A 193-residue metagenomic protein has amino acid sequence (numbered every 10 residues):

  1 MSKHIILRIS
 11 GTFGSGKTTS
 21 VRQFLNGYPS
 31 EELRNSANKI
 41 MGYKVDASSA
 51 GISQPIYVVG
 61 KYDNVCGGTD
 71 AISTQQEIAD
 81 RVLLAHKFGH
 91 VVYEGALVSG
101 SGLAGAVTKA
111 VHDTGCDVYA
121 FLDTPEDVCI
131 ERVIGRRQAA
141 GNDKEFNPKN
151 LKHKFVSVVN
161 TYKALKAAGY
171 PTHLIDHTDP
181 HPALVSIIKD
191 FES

Functional and structural regions predicted by a protein language model:
I9: Hydrophobic anchor at the beta1->P-loop junction of P-loop NTPases
T12: P-loop (Walker A) phosphate-binding loop of NTP-binding proteins
S15: ATP-binding Walker
T18-E32: A conserved segment at the C-terminal end of the G1
P29-I52: Switch I (effector-binding) loop of TRAFAC-class P-loop GTPase G-domains
K44-L103, T108: Conserved nucleotide-sensing/catalytic segment adjacent to the nucleotide-binding pocket in NTP-handling enzymes
E94-G95, D113-G135: Conserved phosphate-donor/acceptor-positioning beta-strand/loop module used by diverse small-molecule
V159-S193: NTP-dependent small-molecule kinase module
